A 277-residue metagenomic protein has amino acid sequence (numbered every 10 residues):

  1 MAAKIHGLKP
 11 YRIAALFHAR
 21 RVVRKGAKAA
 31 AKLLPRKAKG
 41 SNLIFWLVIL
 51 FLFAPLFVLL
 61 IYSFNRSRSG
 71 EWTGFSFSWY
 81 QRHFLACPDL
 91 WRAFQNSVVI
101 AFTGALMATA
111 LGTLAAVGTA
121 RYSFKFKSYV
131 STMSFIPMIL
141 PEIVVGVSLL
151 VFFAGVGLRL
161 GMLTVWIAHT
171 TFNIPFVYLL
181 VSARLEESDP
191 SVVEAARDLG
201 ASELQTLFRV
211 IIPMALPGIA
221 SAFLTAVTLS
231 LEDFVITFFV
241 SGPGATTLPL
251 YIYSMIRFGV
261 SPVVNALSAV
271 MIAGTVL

Functional and structural regions predicted by a protein language model:
M1-W46, L277: Transmembrane alpha-helical segments of polytopic membrane transport and secretion proteins
V23-L33, S69-G70, F77, F126-K127 (+3 more regions): Membrane-interfacial helix termini and adjacent extracytoplasmic/periplasmic loops of multi-pass transporters
A29-L34, F102-S134, V151: Transmembrane-helix boundary motif in ABC transporter permease subunits
L33-K37, Y80-D89, S230-L277: Interhelical loop and adjacent transmembrane-helix boundary motif in polytopic membrane transport permeases
L43, L50-L56, T170, Y178-V181 (+2 more regions): Transmembrane alpha-helices
F53-R68, N96, G146-G157, L224-L229 (+3 more regions): A structural signal for multi-pass alpha-helical bundles of membrane permease subunits that mediate small-molecule
A54-P88, F238-P243: Short membrane-interfacial helix/loop motifs at transmembrane-helix boundaries
D89-V99, A154-I174, L216-G218, F223 (+1 more regions): Loop-to-helix entry region at the N-terminal start of transmembrane alpha-helices in multi-pass membrane transporters
